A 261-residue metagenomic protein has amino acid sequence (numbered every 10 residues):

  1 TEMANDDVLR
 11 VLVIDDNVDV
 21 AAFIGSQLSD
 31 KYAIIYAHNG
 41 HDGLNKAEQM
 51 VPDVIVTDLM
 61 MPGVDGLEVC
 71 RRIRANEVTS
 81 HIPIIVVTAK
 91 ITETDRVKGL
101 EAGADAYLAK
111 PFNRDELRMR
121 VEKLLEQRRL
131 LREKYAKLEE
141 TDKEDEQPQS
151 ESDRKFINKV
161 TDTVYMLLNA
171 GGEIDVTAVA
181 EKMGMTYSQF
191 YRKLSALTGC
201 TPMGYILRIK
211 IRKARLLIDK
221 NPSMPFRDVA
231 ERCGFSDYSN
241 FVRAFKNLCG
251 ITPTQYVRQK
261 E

Functional and structural regions predicted by a protein language model:
Y32-H38, K46: Short hydrophobic/Thr-rich beta-strand motif most characteristic of the beta2 strand and flanking loop of CheY-like
M50-V56: Active-site beta3 strand of CheY-like receiver
M61, I73: Receiver (REC) domain active-site loop signature in two-component systems and cognate sites in sensor histidine kinases
F112-V121, L125, E133: C-terminal output helix
T161-I174, L194, T198, R215-M224 (+2 more regions): Basic, amphipathic alpha-helical hairpins
T177, L197-S236, Q259-E261: Terminal helix-turn-helix DNA-binding modules in bacterial transcription factors
